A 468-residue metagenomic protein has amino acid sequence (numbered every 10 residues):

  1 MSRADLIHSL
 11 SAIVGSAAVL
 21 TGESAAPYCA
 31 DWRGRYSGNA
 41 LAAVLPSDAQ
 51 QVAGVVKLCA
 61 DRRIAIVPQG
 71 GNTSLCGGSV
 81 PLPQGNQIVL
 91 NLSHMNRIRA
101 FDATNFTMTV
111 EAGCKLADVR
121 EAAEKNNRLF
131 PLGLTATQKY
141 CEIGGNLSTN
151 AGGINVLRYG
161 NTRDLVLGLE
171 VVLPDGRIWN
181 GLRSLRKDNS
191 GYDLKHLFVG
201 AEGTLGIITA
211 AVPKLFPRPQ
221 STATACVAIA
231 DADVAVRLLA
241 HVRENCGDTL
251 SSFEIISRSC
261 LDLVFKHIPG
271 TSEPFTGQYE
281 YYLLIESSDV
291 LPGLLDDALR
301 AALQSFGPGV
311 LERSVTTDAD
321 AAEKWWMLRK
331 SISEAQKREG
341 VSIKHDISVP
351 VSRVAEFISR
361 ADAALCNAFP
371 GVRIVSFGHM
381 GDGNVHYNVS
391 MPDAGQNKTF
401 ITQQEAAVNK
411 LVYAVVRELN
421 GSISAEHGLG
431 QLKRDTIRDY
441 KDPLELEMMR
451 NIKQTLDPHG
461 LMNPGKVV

Functional and structural regions predicted by a protein language model:
M1-D31, R62-I64, F306-D320, E418-I423 (+1 more regions): N-terminal accessory segments
M1-K57, S74-F106, T135, C260-S272 (+3 more regions): N-terminal flexible segment immediately upstream of the FAD-binding catalytic core in FAD-dependent oxidoreductases
G22-A26, A228, V234-Q404, V408-L411 (+2 more regions): C-terminal substrate-recognition/cap domain of FAD-linked oxidoreductases
I64-A65, L129, T249, S422: Residue-level detector of anion-binding/catalytic polar loops
R97-S252, M462: FAD-binding subdomain of flavoenzyme oxidoreductases
T104-F106, Q396-K398, L432-R438: Short beta-alpha connecting loops at secondary-structure transitions that line or flank enzyme active sites
R177, K433-V468: Activity-critical C-terminal alpha-helical subdomain
